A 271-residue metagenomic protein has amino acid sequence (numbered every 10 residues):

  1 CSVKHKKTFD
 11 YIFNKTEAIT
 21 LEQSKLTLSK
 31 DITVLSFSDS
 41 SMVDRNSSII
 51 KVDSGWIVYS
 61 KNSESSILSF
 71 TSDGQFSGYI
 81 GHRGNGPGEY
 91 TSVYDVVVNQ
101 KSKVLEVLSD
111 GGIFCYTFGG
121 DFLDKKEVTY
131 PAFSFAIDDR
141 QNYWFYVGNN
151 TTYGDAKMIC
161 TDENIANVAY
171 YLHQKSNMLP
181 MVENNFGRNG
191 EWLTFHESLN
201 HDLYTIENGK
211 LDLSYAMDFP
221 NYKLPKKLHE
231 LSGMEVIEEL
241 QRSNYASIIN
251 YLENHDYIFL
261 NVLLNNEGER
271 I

Functional and structural regions predicted by a protein language model:
H5-S36: Blade/loop signatures of beta-propeller domains
D10, S54-K61, K103-L108, Q141-N150 (+2 more regions): Short beta-strand elements that form the blades of beta-propeller/WD-repeat-like and other beta-sheet-rich scaffold
I32-S65: Beta-strand-rich domains and repeat architectures in extracellular enzymes and scaffolds, especially beta-propellers
D39-S41, Q75-S102: Blade-loop segments of beta-propeller domains
S40-M42, G81-E89, E127-F133, H173-M178 (+1 more regions): Short coil/turn segments at the loop-to-beta-strand junctions that recur within blades of beta-propeller repeat folds
R45-S48, T91-V96, Y130-D138, M178-N185 (+1 more regions): Repeated scaffold domains used in trafficking and secretory/extracellular systems, primarily beta-propellers
E64-L68, F114, T152-I159, N200-Y204 (+1 more regions): Structural motif
S109-A156, N167-L179: Asp-box/WD-like beta-propeller blade repeats and closely related beta-sheet repeat scaffolds
